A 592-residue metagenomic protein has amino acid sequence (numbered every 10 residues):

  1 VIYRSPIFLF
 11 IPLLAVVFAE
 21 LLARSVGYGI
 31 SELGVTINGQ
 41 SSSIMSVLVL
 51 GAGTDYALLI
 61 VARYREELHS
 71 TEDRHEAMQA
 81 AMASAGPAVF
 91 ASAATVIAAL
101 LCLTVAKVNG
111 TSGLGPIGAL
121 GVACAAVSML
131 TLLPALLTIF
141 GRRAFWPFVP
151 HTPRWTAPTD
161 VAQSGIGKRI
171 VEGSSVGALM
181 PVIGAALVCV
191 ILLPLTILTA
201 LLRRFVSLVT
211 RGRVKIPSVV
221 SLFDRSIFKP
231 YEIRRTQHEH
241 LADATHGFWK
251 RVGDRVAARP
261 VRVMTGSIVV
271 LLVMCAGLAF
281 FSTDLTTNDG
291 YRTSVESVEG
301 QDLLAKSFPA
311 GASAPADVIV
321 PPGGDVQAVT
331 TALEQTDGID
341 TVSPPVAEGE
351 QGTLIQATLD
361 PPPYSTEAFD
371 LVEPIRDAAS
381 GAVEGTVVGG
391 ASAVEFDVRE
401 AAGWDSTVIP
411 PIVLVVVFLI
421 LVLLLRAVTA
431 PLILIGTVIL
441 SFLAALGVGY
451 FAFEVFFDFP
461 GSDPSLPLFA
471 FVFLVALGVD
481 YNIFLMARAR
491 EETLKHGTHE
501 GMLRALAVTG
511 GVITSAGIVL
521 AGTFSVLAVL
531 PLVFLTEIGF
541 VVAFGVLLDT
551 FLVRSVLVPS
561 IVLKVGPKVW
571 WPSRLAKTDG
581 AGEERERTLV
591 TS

Functional and structural regions predicted by a protein language model:
V1-T283, V383, S392-S592: Membrane-embedded transmembrane helical bundles of large multi-pass transporters/channels
F280-G461, I483, T591: Structured non-transmembrane domains adjacent to transmembrane bundles in polytopic membrane proteins
